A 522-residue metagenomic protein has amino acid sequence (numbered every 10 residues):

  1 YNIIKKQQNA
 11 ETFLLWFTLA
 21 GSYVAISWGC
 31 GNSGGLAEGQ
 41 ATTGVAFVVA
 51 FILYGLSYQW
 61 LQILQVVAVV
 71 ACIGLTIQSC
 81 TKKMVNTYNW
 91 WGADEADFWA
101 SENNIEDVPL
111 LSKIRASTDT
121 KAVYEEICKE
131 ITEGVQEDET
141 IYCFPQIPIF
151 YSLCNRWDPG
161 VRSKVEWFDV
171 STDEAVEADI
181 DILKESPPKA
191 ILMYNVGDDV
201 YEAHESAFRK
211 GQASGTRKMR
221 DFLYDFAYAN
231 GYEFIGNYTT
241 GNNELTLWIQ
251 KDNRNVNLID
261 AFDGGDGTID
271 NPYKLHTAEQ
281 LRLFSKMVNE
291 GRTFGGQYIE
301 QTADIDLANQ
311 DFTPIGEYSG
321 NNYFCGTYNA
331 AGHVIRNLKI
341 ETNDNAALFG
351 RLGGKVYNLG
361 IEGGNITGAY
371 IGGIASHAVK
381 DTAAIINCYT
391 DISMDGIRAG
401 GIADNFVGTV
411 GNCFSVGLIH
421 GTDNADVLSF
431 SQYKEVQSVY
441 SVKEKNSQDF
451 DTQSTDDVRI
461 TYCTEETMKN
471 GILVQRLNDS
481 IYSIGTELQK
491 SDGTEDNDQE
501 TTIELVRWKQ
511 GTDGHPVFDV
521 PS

Functional and structural regions predicted by a protein language model:
N2-T18: Membrane-interface helix-loop-helix junctions at transmembrane boundaries of multi-pass membrane enzymes, predominantly
T12-L15, G55-N89: Signature aromatic-anchored transmembrane alpha helix within multi-pass, membrane-resident enzymes that catalyze glycan
L15-L19, V67, G74, R162-V165 (+3 more regions): Residues at the C-termini of beta-strands that transition into short coil/loop
A20-A25, C72-T76: Hydrophobic core of alpha-helical transmembrane segments in multi-pass integral membrane proteins
G21-V66: Hydrophobic/aromatic-rich transmembrane helices and adjacent perimembrane loops
G31-G35, Y194, C388: A short, solvent-exposed beta-edge/loop patch
I73-N253: Extracytoplasmic
N257-S522: Surface-exposed repetitive/solenoidal architectures
